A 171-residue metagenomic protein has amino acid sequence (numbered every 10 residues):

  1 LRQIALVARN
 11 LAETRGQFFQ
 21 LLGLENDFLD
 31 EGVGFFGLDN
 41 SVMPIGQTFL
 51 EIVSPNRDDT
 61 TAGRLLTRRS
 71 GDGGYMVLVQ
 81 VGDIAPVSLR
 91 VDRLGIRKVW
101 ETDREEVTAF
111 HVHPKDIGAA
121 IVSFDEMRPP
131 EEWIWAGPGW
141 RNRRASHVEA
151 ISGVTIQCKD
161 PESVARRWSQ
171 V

Functional and structural regions predicted by a protein language model:
L1-R2: Extreme N-terminal starter segment of soluble prokaryotic enzymes
A8-E31, F35, L66-D116, I156-V171: Vicinal oxygen chelate
F19, G23-L65: Glycine/small-residue-rich interface belts in oligomeric ring/scaffold proteins and their assembly partners
V42, E51, S88-G153: Vicinal oxygen chelate
Q47-T48, N56-R57, V81-G82, K115-D116 (+1 more regions): Short loop segments at secondary-structure junctions
T48, D72, E149: Structured loop/turn residues at beta-strand edges in well-structured enzyme cores
G63-R69, R141-S146: Short, flexible, solvent-exposed loop/turn segments with mixed acidic/basic and small polar residues
